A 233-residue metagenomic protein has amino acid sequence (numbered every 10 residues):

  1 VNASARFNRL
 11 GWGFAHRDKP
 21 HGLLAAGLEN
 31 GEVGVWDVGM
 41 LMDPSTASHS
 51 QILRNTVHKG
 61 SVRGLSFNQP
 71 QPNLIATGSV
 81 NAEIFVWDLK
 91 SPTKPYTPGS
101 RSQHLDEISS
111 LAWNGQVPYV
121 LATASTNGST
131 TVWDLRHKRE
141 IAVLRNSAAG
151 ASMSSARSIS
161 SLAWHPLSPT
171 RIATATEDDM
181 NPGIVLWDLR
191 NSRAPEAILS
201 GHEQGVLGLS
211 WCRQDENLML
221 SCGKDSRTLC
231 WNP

Functional and structural regions predicted by a protein language model:
V1-W133, V143-L167, R171-L189, A197-Q204 (+3 more regions): WD40 beta-propeller repeat fold
E216: Conserved tryptophan-centered aromatic signature that marks the ligand-binding surface of SH3 and related Trp-rich
